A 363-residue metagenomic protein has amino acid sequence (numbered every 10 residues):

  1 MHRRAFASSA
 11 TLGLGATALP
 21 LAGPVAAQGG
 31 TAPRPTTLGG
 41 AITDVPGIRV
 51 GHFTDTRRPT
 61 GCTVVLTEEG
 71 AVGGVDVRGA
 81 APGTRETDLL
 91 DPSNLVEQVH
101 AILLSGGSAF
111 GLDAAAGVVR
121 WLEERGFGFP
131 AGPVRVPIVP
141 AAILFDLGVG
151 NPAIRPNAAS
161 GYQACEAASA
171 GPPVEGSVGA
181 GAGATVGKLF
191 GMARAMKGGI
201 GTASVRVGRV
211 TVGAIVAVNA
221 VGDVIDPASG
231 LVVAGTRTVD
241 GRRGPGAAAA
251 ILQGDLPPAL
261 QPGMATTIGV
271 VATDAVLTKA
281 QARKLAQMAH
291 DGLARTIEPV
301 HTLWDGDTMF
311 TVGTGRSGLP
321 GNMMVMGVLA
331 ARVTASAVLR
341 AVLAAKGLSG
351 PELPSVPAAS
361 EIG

Functional and structural regions predicted by a protein language model:
M1-L14: N-terminal secretory signal peptides and thylakoid transit peptides that target proteins across membranes
T17-L19: Solvent-exposed, non-transmembrane regulatory segments of membrane-associated proteins
A27-G29: Boundary at the C-terminal end of the N-terminal hydrophobic targeting segment
A32-A109, D113, E124-G363: A structural signal for small-residue-enriched, beta-sheet-centric alpha/beta enzyme cores and oligomeric scaffold folds
V119-L122: Active-site-surrounding "flap" and adjacent substrate/cofactor-binding loops of secreted or lumenal enzymes, prototyped
